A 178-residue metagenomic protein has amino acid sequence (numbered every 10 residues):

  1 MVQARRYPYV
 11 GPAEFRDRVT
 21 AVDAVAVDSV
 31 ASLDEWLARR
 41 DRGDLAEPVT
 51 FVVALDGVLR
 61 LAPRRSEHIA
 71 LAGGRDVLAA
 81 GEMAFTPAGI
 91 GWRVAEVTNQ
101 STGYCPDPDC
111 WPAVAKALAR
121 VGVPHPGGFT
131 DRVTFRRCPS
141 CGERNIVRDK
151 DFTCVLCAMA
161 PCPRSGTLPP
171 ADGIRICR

Functional and structural regions predicted by a protein language model:
M1-V77: General detector of N-terminal leader/presequence modules that precede the first folded domain
R5-R6, R16-R18, R39-R42, R60 (+10 more regions): Arginine residue identity/basic-tract feature
P48, V52-F129: Extended alpha-helical interaction scaffolds used for oligomerization/partner binding
N99-R178: Cys/His-clustered metal-coordination modules, chiefly Zn-binding fingers
